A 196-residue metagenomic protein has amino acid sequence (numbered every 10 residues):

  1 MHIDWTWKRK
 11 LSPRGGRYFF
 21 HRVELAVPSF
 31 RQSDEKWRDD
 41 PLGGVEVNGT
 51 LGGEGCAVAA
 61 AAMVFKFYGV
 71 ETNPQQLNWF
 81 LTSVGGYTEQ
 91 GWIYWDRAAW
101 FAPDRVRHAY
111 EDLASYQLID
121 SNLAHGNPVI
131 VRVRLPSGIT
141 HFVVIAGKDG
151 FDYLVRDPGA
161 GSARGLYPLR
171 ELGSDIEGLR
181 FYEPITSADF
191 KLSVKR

Functional and structural regions predicted by a protein language model:
M1-G86: Active-site-adjacent structural segments surrounding the nucleophilic cysteine of cysteine proteases and isopeptidases
H2, A62-K195: Conserved active-site-adjacent core of cysteine acyl-enzyme catalytic domains
